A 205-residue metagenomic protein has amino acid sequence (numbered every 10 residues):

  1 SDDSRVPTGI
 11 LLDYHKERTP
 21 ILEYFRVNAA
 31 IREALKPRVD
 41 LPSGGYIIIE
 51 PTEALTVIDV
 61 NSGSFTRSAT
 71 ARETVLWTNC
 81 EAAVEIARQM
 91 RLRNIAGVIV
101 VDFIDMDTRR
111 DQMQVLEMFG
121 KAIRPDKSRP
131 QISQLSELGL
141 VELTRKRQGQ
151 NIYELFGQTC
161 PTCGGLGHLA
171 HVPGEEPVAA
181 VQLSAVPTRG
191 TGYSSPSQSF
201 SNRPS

Functional and structural regions predicted by a protein language model:
S1-S205: DE-rich acidic low-complexity regions and acidic surface loops
